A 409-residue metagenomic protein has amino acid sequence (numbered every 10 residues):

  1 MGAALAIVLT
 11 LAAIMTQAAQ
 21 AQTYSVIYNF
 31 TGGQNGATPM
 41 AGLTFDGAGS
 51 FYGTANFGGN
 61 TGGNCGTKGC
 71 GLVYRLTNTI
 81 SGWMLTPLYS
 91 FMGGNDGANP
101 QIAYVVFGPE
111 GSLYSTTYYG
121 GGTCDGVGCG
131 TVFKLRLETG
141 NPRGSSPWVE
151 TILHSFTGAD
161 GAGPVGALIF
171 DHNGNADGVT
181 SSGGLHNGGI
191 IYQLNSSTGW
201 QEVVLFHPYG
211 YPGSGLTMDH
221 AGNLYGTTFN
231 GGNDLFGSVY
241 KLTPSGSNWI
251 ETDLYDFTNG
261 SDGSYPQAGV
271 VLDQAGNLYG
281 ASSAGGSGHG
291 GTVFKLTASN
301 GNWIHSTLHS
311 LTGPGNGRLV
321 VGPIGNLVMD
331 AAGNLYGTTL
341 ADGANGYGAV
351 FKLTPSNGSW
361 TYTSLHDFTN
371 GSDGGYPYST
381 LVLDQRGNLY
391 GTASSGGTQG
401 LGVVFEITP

Functional and structural regions predicted by a protein language model:
M1-P409: Extracellular beta-propeller repeat domains
